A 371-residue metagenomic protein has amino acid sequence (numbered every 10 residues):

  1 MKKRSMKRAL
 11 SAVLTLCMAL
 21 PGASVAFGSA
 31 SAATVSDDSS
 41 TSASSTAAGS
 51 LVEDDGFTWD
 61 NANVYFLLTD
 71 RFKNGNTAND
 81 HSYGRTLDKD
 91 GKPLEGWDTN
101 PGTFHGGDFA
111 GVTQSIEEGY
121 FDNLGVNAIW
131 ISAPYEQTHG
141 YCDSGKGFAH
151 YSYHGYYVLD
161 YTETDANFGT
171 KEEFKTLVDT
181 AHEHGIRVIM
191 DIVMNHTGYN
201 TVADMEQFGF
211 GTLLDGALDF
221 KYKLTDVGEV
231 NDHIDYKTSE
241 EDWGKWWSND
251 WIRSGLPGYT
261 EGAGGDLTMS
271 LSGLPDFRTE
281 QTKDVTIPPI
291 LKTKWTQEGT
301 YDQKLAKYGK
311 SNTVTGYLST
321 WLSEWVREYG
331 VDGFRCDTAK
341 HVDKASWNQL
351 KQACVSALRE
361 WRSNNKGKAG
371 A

Functional and structural regions predicted by a protein language model:
M1-V13: Bacterial Sec-dependent N-terminal signal peptides
L10-S24: Secretory targeting and sorting signals
L20-T46: Sec-dependent signal peptide cleavage junction
D38, A43-R187, N195-T197, V202-M205 (+3 more regions): N-terminal structural segment of carbohydrate-active enzymes
I116-E117, F174, V178, L322-V326 (+2 more regions): Generic structural signal for well-ordered alpha-helices, preferentially at hydrophobic/aromatic core positions
N167-T170, K340-A345: Acidic-and-aromatic substrate-binding clefts and catalytic sites of carbohydrate-active enzymes
I189-M190, R335: Generic enzyme active-site microenvironment
A203-G333, A339, E360-A371: Alpha-amylase-like alpha-glycosidases and glucanotransferases acting on alpha-linked glucans and related
